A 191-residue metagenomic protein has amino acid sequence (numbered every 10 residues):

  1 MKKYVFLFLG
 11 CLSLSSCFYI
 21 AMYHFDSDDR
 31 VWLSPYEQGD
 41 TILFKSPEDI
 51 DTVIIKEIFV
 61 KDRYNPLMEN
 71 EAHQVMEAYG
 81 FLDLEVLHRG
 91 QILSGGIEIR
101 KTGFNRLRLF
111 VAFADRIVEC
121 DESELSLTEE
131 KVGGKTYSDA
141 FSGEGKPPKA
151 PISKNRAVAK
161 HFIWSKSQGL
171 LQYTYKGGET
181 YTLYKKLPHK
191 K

Functional and structural regions predicted by a protein language model:
M1-Y4: Positively charged n-region of N-terminal signal peptides that target proteins for export
F6-L9: Sec-dependent N-terminal signal peptides
L14-S16: C-terminal motif of bacterial Sec signal peptides marking the signal peptidase cleavage site
F18-K191: Conserved functional acidic sites
